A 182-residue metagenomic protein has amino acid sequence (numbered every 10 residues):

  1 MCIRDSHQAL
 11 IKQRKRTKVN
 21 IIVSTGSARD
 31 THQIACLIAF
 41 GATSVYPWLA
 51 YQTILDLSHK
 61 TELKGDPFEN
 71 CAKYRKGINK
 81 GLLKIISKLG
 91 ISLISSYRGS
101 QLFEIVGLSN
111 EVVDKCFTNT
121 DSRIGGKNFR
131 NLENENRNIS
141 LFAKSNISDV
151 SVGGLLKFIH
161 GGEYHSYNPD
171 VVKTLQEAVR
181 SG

Functional and structural regions predicted by a protein language model:
M1-D5: Conserved small/polar residues in nucleotide/adenosyl-binding loops
S6, L37, L93: Conserved, mostly hydrophobic/aromatic
K12-T25: Short beta-strand/loop segments at the ligand-binding rim of alpha/beta enzyme cores
N20-I21, T43-V45: Beta-sheet entry/capping signal
G26, A42, L49-I54: Short, ordered loop/turn segments at secondary-structure junctions
A28-F40: Catalytic cores of alpha/beta
T31, I54-L55: Generic structural signal for helix capping and beta-alpha/helix-loop junctions
I34, S44-L49, K60-G182: Flexible, glycine-rich loop/tail regions that form catalytic "lids" or insertion modules at the edges of active sites
